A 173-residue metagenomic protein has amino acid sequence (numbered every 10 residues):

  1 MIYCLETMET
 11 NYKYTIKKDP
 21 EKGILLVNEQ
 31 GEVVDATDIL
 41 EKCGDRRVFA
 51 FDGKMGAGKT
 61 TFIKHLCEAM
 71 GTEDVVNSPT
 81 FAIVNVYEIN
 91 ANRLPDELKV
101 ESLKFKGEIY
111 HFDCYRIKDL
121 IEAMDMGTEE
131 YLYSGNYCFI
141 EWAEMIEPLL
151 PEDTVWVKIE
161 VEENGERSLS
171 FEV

Functional and structural regions predicted by a protein language model:
M1-T15, I89-G107, V173: Short, basic, low-complexity termini and linkers enriched in Ser/Thr/Gly/Pro that act as targeting/leader peptides
N11-D38: N-terminal pre-Walker A segment at the start of P-loop NTPase domains
Y12, K18, S102, K118-V173: Short phosphate-coordinating micro-motif centered on Lys-Gly-acidic
F51: Hydrophobic anchor at the beta1->P-loop junction of P-loop NTPases
G56: Walker A (P-loop) phosphate-binding loop of P-loop NTPases
K59: Conserved lysine of the Walker
T72-Y87: Short beta-strand-centered segment that lines the nucleotide-binding/catalytic pocket of NTP-utilizing
